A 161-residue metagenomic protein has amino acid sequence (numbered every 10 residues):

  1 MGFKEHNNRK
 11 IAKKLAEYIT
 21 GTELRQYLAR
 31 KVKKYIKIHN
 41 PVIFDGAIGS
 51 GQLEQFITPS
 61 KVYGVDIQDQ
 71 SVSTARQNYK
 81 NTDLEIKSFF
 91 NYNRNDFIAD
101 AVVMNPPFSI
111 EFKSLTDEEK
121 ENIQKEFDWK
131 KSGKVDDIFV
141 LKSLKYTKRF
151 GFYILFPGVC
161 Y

Functional and structural regions predicted by a protein language model:
M1-H39, Q52-L53: S-adenosyl-L-methionine
F44, K130-Y161: Conserved Class I SAM-dependent methyltransferase catalytic core
F44-S50: Class I SAM-dependent methyltransferase "Motif I" SAM/SAH-binding loop
S50-S60: Conserved SAM-binding loop of SAM-dependent methyltransferases across substrates and taxa, primarily the Class I
V62-D66: Conserved SAM-binding motif I beta-strand of class I
A75-R76: Conserved SAM-binding loop
K80-F89: Conserved SAM-binding strand-loop segment of SAM-dependent methyltransferases
F108-F139: Mobile active-site "lid"/loop adjacent to the S-adenosyl-L-methionine
